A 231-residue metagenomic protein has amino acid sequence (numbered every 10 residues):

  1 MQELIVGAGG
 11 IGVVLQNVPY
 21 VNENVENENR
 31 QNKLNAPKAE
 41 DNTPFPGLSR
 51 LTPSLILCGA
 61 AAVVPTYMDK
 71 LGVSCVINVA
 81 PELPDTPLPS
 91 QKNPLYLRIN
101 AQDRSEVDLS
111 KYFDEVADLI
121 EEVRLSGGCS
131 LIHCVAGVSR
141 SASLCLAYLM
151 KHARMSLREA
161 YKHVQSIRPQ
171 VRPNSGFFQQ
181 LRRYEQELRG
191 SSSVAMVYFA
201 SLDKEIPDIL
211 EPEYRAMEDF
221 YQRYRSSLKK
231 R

Functional and structural regions predicted by a protein language model:
M1-N35, T43, E115-C129, L144-R231: PTP/DSP superfamily signal
P46-P81, D85-T86: Glycine-rich, flexible N-terminal cofactor/catalytic loop recognition
R50, A61, T66, Q102-L109 (+5 more regions): Amphipathic alpha-helical protein-protein interaction segments
A62-V63, P81-S90, P94-S126, M217: Short polar/charged helix/loop
D69-L71, L88-K92, L109-Y112, L144-L146 (+2 more regions): Short coil/turn segments at secondary-structure boundaries
L71-N78, S90-A101, A147-Y148, H152: Aromatic/acidic cage segments in peptide-binding pockets
V138-L144: Glycine-rich nucleophile elbow surrounding the catalytic serine of serine-hydrolase chemistry
